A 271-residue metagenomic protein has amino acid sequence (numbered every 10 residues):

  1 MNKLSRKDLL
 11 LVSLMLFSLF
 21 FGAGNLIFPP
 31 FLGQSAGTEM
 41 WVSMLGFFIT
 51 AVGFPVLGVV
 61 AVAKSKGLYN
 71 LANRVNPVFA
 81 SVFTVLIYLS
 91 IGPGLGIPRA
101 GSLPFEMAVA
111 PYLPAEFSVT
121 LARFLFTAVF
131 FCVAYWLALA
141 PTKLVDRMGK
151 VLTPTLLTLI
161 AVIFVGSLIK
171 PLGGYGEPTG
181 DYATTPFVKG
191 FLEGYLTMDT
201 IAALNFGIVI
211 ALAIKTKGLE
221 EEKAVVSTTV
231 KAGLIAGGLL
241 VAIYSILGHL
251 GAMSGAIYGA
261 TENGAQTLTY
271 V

Functional and structural regions predicted by a protein language model:
K3-K7, G33-G58, R74-T84, A122 (+1 more regions): Extracellular loop-to-transmembrane helix junctions
L9-F47, L57-L71, I210: Transmembrane helix-boundary motif of multi-pass solute transporters/channels
L11, F20, F48, V52 (+5 more regions): Transmembrane alpha-helical segments of multi-pass small-molecule transport proteins
S13-F21, G166-L172, Y182-L250: Hydrophobic, membrane-embedded alpha-helices of multi-pass small-molecule transporters
F31, V78-P114: Hydrophobic transmembrane alpha-helices that form the core helical bundles of multi-pass secondary transporters
V62-L71, F131-L152, T216-L219: Membrane-water interface regions at transmembrane-helix termini and the short interhelical loops of multi-pass membrane
P111-L121, P186-M198, V271: Short aromatic-rich membrane-water interface segments that cap or initiate transmembrane helices in multi-pass membrane
L239-Y270: Extracellular/periplasmic helix-exit of transmembrane alpha-helices
